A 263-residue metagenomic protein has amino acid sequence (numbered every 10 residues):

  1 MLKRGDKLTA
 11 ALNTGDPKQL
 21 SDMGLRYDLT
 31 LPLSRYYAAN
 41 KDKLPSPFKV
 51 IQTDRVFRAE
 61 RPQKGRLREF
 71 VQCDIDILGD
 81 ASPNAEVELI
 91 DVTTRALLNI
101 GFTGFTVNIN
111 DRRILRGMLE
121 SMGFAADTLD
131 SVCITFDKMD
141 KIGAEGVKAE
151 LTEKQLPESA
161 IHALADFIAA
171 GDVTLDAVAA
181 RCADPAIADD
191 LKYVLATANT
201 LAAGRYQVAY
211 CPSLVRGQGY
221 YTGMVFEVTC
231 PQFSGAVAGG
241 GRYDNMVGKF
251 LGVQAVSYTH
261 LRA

Functional and structural regions predicted by a protein language model:
M1-G5: Short, structured active-site "lid" loops
L8: Anionic ligand-binding catalytic core segments
A11, G15-L20, D28-L44, K49-T103 (+1 more regions): Positively charged, Gly/Ser-enriched RNA/tRNA-binding surfaces
L67-C73, I109-G117: Short, conserved phosphate-binding/catalytic loop or strand-edge motifs used in phosphoryl-/nucleotidyl-transfer
T94-L98, R113-S121: Hydrophobic mid-domain F-helix/FG-region of cytochrome P450s
F105-V107: A short amphipathic beta-strand at an alpha->beta junction
R116-A126, G219-F226: Short glycine/threonine-rich loop-to-helix capping motif typified by GTGT followed within a few residues by an Asp-Pro
F124-G143: Acidic, His- and aromatic-enriched active-site or binding-groove loops in soluble protein domains that engage sugars
